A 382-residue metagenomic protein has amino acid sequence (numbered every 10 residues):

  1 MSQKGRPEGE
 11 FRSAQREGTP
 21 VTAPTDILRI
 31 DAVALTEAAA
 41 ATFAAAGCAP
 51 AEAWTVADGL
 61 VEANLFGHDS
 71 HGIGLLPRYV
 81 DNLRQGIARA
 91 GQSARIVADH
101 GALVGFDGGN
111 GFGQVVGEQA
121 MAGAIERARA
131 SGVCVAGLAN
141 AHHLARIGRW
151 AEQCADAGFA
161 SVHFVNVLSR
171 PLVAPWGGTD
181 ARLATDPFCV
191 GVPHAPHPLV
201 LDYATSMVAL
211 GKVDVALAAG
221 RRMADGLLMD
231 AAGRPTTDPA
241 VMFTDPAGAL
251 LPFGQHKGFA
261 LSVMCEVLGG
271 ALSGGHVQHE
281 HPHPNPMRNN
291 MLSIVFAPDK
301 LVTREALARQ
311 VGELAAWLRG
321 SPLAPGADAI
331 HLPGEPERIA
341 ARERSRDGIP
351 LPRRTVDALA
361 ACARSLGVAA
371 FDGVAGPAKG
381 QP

Functional and structural regions predicted by a protein language model:
T22-I30, L35-A38, E280-P382: Catalytic-core signal marking the mid-to-C-terminal active-site face
L28-L35, C48-G74, A88-D99, N285-R288 (+1 more regions): N-terminal glycine-rich anion-binding loops that anchor highly charged ligand groups
G72-I125: Active-site cofactor/substrate anionic-group-binding motifs, chiefly glycine- and Lys/Arg-rich phosphate-binding loops
V104-A195: A generic, well-ordered mixed alpha/beta core segment in the N-terminal half of proteins
P171-M242: Phosphate/diphosphate-binding glycine-rich loops and adjacent basic-rich segments that engage nucleotide
A218-E280: Secondary-shell segments that build the walls of catalytic and ion/ligand-binding clefts
